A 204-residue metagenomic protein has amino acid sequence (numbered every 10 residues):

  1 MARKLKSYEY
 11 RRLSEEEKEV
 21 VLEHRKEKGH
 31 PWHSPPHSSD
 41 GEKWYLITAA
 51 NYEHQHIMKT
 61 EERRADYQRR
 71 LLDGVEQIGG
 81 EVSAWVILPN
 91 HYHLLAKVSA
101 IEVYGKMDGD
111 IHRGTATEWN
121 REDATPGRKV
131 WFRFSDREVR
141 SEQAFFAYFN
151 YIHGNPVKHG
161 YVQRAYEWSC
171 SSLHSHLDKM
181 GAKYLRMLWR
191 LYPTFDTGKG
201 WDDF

Functional and structural regions predicted by a protein language model:
M1-F204: Short catalytic/metal-binding and nucleic-acid-binding patches
